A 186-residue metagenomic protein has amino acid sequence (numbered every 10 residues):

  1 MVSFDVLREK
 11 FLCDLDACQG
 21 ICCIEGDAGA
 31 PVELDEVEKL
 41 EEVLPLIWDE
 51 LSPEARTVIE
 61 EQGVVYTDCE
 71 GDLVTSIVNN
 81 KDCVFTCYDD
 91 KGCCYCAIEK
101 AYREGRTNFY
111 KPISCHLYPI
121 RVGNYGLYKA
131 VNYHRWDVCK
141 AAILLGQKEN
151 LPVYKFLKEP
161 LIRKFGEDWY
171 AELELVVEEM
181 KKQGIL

Functional and structural regions predicted by a protein language model:
M1-L186: Short loop/turn segments that flank or connect secondary-structure elements
